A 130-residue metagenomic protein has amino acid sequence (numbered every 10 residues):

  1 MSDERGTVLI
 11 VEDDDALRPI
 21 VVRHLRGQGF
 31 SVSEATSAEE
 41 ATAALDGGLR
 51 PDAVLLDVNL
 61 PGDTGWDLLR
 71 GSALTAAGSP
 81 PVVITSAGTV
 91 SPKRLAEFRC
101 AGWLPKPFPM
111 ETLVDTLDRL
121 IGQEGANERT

Functional and structural regions predicted by a protein language model:
E12: Conserved acidic carboxylate
D15-S33: Two-component/phosphorelay signaling modules centered on CheY-like receiver
E34-A53: Acidic, metal-coordinating helix/loop segments flanking the phosphotransfer/catalytic sites of two-component signaling
S37, T64-D67: Acidic catalytic/metal-coordinating carboxylates
D57: Active-site residues of response regulator receiver
W66-S79: Short amphipathic alpha-helix used as the core "switch/output" element in two-component signaling
I84-S86: Hydrophobic/aromatic residues positioned on beta-strands within the core alpha/beta folds
R99, F108-R119, G125: C-terminal output helix
